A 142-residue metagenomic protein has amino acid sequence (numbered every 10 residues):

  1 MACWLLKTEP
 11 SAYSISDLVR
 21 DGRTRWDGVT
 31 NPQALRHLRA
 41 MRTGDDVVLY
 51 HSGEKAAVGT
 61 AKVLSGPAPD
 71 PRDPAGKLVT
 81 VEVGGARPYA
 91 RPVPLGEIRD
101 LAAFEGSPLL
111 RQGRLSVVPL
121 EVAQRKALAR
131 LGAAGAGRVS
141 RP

Functional and structural regions predicted by a protein language model:
M1-S11, D70-P142: Contiguous surface segments at macromolecular interaction interfaces
M1-T43, G135, P142: Compositionally biased, charged N-terminal/linker segments
V29-P32, S65-P69, L101-A103: Short acidic (Asp/Glu) patches
M41-T43, A56-V58, G76-T80: Short connector loops at helix/strand junctions that flank enzyme active sites, especially segments positioning acidic
T43-V48, V117-L120: Hydrophobic/aromatic beta-strand segments within beta-rich folds
V48-L49, K62: Hydrophobic beta-strand signal
Y50-A56: Short, charged beta-turn/beta-strand-edge "cap" motif at the junction between a beta-strand and an adjacent loop
A56-G66: Short beta-strand-centered aromatic/proline hotspots
